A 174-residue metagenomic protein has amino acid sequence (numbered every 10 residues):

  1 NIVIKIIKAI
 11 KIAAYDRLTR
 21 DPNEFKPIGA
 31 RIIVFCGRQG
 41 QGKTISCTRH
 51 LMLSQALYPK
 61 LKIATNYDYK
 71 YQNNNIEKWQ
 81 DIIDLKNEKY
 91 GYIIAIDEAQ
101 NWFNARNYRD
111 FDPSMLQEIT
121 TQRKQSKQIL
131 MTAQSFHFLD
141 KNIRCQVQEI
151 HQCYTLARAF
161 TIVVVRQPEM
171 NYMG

Functional and structural regions predicted by a protein language model:
N1-F25: N-terminal pre-Walker A segment at the start of P-loop NTPase domains
F35: Hydrophobic anchor at the beta1->P-loop junction of P-loop NTPases
R38: P-loop (Walker A) phosphate-binding loop of NTP-binding proteins
K43-T44: Conserved lysine of the Walker
L53-K62: Post-Walker A helix-loop "phosphate-sensing" segment adjacent to the P-loop in P-loop NTPases
Y71-Q125: Conserved nucleotide-sensing/catalytic segment adjacent to the nucleotide-binding pocket in NTP-handling enzymes
N101-G174: Replace "adjacent to P-loop NTPase cores in ATP/GTP-dependent enzymes" with "adjacent to NTP-binding cores
